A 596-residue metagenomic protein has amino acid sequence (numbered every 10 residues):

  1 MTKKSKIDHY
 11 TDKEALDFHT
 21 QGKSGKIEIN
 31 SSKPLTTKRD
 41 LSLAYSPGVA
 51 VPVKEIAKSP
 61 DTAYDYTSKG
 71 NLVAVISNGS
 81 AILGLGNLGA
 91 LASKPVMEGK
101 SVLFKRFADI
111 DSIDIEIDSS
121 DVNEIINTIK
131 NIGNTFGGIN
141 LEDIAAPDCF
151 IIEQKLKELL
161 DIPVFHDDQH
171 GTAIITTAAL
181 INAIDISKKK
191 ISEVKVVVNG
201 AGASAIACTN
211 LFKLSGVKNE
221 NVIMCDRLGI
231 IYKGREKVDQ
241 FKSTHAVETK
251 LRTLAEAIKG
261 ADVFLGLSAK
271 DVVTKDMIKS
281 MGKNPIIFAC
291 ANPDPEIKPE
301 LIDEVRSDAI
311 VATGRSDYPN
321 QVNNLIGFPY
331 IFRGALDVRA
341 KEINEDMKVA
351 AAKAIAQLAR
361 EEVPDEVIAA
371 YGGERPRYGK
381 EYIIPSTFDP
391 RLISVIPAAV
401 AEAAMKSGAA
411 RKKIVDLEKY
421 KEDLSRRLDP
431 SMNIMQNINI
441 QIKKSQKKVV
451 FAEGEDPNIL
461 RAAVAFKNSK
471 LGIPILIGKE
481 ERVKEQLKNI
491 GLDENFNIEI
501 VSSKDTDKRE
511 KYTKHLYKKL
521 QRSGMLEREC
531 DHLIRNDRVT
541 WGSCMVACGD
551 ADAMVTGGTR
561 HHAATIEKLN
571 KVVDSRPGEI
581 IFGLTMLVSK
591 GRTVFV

Functional and structural regions predicted by a protein language model:
T2-V164, L358, E402-A403, A410 (+6 more regions): N-terminal ligand-binding/catalytic initiation module
D8, D167-D168, S187-K189, A291-P397 (+1 more regions): Adenosine-phosphate binding glycine-rich loop
L83, L88-A108, L160, H166 (+6 more regions): Glycine-rich phosphate/diphosphate-binding loop of Rossmann-like nucleotide-binding domains
N123, D185, R235-S280, L520-V546: A structured beta-alpha segment of the ubiquitous adenosine-cofactor-binding alpha/beta core
D143-K190, R411-I414, K421-V596: Anion-binding alpha/beta catalytic cores of soluble intermediary-metabolism enzymes, centered on
K190-V194, N219-E220, R360-E374, S407-E418 (+2 more regions): Flexible, glycine/charged-enriched surface loops at secondary-structure junctions
I278-N284, D303-R306: Short, conserved loop/helix-junction motifs that constitute active-site signature segments in enzyme catalytic cores
